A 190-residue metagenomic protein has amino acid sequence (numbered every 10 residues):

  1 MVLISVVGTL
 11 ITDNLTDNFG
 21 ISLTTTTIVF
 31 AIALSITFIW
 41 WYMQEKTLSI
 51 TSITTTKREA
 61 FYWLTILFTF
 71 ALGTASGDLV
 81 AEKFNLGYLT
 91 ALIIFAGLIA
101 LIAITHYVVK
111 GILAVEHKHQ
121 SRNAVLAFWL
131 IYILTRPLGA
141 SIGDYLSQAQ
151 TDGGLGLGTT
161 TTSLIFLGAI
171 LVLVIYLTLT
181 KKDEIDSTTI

Functional and structural regions predicted by a protein language model:
M1-I190: Polytopic alpha-helical membrane proteins, predominantly small-molecule transporters/carriers
